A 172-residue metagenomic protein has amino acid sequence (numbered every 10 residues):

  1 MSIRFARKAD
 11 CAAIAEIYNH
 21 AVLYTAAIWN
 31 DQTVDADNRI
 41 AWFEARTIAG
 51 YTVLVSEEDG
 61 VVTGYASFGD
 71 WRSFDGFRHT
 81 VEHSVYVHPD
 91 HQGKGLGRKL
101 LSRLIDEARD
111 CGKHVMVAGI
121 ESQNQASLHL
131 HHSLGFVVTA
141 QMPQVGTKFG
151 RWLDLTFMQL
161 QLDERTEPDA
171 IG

Functional and structural regions predicted by a protein language model:
S2-E16: A short beta-loop-alpha structural element at the N-terminal edge of CoA-dependent acyl/N-acetyltransferase catalytic
A15-W42: Conserved GNAT-fold acetyl-CoA-binding loop/helix
T33-D90, L101-S102, Q161-D163: Acetyl-CoA-dependent GNAT
V61-Y65, A126, W152: Glycine-rich acetyl-CoA-binding "A-motif" of GNAT/NAT acetyltransferases
S67-D70, V117-I120, H132, V137-D154 (+1 more regions): Conserved catalytic-core motifs of GNAT/GCN5-like acyltransferases
Q92, A118-L128: Conserved beta-strand-loop-alpha-helix junction that forms the acyl-donor binding cleft
G93-D106, H129-S133: Conserved acetyl-CoA-binding loop-helix of GNAT-fold acetyltransferases
A108-I120: Conserved GNAT acetyl-CoA-binding A-motif
